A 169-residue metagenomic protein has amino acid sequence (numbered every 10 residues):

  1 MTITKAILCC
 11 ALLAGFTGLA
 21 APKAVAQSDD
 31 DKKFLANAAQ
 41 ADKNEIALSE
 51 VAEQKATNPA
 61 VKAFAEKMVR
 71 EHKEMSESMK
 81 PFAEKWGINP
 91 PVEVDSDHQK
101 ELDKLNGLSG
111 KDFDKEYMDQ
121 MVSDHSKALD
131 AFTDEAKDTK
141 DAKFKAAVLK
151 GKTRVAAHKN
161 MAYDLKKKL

Functional and structural regions predicted by a protein language model:
T2-A11, G15-L169: His/Met- and acidic-residue-enriched segments that coordinate or traffic transition-metal cofactors and support
